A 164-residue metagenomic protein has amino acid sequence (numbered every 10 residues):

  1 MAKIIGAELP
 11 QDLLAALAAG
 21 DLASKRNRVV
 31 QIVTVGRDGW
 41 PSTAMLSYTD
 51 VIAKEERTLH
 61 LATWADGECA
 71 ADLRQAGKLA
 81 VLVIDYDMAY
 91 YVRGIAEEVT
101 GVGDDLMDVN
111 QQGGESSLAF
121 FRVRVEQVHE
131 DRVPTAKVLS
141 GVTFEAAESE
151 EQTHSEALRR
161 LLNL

Functional and structural regions predicted by a protein language model:
M1-L164: Binding-site signature for planar aromatic cofactors or substrates
